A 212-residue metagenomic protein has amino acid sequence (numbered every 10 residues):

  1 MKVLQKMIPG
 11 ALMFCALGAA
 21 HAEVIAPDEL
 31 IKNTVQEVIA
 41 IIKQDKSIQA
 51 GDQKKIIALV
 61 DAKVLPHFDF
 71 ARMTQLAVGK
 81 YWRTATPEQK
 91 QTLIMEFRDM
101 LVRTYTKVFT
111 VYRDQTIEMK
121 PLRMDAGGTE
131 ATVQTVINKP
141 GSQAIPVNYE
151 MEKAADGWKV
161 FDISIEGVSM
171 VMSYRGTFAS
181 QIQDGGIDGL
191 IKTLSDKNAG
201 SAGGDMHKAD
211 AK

Functional and structural regions predicted by a protein language model:
M1-P9: Bacterial N-terminal signal peptides that target proteins for export
P9-G10, A20: Cleavable N-terminal signal peptides
L17-E23: Sec/Tat signal peptide C-region and signal peptidase I cleavage site
V24-Y105: Early exported N-terminus immediately downstream of N-terminal targeting peptides
A40, Q44-S47, G51-K55, T84-E88 (+8 more regions): Surface-exposed, polar/charged faces of alpha-helical domains in mature secreted/periplasmic/lumenal proteins
R103-I145, K197-K212: Surface-exposed, charged secondary-structure patches
P146-M172: Short beta-strand edge/turn micro-motifs at domain boundaries
D162-K212: Low-complexity, intrinsically disordered terminal/linker segments enriched in charged and Gly/Pro repeats
